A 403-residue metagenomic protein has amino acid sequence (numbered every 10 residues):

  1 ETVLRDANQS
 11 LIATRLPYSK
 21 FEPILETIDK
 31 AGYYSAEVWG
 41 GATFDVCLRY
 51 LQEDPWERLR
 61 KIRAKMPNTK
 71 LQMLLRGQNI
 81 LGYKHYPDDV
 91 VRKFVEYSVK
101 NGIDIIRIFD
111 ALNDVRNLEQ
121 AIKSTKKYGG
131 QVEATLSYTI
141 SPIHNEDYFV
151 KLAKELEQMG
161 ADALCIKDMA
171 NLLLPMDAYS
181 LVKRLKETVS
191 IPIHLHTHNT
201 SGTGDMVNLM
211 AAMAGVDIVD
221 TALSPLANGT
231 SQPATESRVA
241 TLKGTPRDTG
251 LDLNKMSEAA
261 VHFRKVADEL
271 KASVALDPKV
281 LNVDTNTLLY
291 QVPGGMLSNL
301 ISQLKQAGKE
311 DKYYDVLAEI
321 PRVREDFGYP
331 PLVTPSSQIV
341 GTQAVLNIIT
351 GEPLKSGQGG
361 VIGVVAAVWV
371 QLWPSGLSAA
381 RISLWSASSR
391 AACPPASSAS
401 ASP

Functional and structural regions predicted by a protein language model:
E1-R107, A111-R381, S388, P394-A396 (+1 more regions): Catalytic cores and adjacent flexible loops of soluble metabolic enzymes that perform enolate/carbanion chemistry on
